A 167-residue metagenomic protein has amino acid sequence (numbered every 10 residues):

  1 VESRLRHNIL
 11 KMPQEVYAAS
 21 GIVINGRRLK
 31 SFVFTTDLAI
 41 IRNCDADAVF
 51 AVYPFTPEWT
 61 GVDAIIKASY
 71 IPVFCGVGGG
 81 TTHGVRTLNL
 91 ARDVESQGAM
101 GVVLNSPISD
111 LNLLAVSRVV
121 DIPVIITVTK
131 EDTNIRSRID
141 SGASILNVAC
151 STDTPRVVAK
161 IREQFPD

Functional and structural regions predicted by a protein language model:
V1-V73, G79-V85, S96: Conserved N-terminal beta1-alpha1 strand-loop-helix module at the mouth
G21-R28, A48-A51, V73-V77, G101-L104 (+3 more regions): Hydrophobic faces of well-ordered beta-strands that scaffold small-molecule active sites in alpha/beta enzyme cores
L38, A91, I135-R136: Short hydrophobic/charged patches on amphipathic alpha-helices used for structural packing and interfaces
Y53-Y70, T82-T87, N105-D121, E131-I135 (+1 more regions): Active-site-adjacent beta->alpha loops and helix N-cap segments on the catalytic face of soluble alpha/beta enzymes
S69-Y70, C75, A91-V94, G98-S106: Glycine- and small hydrophobic-enriched segments that form the cores of compact globular domains
I71-C75, T81, R136-V148: Repeat-unit-sized solenoid/scaffold elements
E95-V103, I139-A159: Glycine/Thr-rich beta-alpha phosphate-binding loop at enzyme active sites
